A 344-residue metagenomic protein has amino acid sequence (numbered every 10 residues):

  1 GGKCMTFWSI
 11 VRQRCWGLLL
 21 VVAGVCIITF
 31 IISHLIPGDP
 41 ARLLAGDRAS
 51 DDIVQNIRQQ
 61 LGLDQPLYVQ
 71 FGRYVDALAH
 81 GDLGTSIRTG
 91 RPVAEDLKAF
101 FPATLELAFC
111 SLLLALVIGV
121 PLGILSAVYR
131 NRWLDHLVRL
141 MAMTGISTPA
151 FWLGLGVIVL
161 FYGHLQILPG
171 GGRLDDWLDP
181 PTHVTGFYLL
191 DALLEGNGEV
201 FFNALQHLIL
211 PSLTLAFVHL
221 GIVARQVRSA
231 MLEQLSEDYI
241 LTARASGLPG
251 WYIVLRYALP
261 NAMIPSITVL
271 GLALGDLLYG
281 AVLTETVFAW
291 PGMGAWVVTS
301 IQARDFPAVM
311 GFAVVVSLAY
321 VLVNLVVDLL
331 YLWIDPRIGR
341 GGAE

Functional and structural regions predicted by a protein language model:
G1-C4: Short, Lys/Arg-enriched N-terminal segments with co-localized hydrophobic residues within the first ~10-30 amino acids
T6-C15, L122-V157, I264: Cytoplasmic-entry segments and transmembrane alpha-helices of multi-pass inner-membrane transporters
T6-W8, F101-L134, P180-E344: Alpha-helical transmembrane segments of integral membrane proteins, especially multi-pass inner/plasma-membrane
F7, V11, C15, I57 (+10 more regions): Hydrophobic alpha-helical segments of integral membrane proteins, encompassing both true transmembrane helices
R14, V22, L112, R139 (+3 more regions): Residue-level recognition of transmembrane alpha-helices in multi-pass small-molecule transporters/permeases
V21-G72, F161-V200: Hydrophobic alpha-helical transmembrane segments of membrane transport/permease proteins and related membrane-embedded
A23, I27, G145-Q166, A273: Hydrophobic alpha-helical membrane-insertion segments
D64-V120: An internal, D/E-rich "acidic patch" concept
